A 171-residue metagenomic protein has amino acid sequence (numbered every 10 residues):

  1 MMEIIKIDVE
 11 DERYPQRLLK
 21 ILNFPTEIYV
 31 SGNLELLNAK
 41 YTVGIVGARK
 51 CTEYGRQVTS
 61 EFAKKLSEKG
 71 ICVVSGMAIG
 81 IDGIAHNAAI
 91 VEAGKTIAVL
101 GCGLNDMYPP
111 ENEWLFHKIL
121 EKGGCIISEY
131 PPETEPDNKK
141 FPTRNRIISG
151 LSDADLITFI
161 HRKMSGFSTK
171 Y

Functional and structural regions predicted by a protein language model:
M2-Y171: Glycine-biased, small-residue-rich flexible motifs in mid-sequence functional cores and linkers
